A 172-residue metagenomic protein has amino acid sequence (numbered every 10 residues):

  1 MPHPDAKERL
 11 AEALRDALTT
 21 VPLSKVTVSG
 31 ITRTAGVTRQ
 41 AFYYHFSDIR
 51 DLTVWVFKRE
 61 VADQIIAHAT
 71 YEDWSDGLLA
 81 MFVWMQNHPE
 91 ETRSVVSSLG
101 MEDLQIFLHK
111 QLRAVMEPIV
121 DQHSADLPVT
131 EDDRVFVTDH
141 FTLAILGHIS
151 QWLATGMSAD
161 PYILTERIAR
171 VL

Functional and structural regions predicted by a protein language model:
M1-P2, I31-T53, W84, E91-V95 (+2 more regions): Basic/polar phosphate-binding segments, predominantly the helix-turn-helix DNA-binding elements of transcriptional
P2-D5, Y71, P128-R134: Short, Lys/Arg-enriched, Trp-marked, Pro/Gly-tolerant hinge/linker segments that flank
K7-R15, T19, S24-V28, R33-G36 (+3 more regions): An amphipathic alpha-helix adjacent to DNA-recognition modules
V26-T27, R93-V95, P161: Short, hydrophobic secondary-structure boundary micro-motifs
V56-Q64, H88, T92, V115-H123: A short secondary-structure junction motif
H68, T92-V96, H123, W152 (+1 more regions): Secondary-structure edge/capping motif, primarily at the C-terminal ends of alpha-helices and the immediately following
A80-V83, M101-D126, D132-G147: Amphipathic alpha-helical packing segments from all-alpha helical-bundle domains
E131-L172: Hydrophobic alpha-helical segments that form the core of small-molecule binding pockets and/or dimer interfaces
